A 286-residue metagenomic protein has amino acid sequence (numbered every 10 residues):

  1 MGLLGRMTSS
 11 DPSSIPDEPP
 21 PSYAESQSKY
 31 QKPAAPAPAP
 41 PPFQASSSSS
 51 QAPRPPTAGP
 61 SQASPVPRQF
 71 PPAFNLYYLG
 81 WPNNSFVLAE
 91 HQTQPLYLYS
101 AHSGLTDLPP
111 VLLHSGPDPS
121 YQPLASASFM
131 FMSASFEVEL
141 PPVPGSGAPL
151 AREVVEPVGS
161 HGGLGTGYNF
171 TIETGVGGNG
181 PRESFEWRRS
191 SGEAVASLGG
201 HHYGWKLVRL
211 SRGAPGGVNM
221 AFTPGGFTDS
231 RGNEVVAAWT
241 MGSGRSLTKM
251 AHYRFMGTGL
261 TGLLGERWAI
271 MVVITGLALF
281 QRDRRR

Functional and structural regions predicted by a protein language model:
G2-Q92, E173-R286: Low-complexity or membrane-interfacial segments used for flexible interactions
S64-H202, P215: Acidic, polar low-complexity intrinsically disordered regions
